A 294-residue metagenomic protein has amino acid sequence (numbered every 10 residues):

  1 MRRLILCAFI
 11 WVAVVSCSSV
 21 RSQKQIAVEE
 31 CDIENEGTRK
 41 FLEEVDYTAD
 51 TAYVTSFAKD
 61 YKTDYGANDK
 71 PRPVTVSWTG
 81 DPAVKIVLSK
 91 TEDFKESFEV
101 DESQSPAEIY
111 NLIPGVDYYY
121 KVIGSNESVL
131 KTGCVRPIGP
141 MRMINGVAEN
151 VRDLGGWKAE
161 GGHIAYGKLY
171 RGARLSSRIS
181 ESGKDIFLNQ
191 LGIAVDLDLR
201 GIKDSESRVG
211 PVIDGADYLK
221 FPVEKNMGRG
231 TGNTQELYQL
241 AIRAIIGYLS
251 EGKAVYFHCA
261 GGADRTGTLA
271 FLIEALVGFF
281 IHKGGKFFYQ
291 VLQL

Functional and structural regions predicted by a protein language model:
L4-V12: Sec-dependent N-terminal signal peptides
V14-S16: C-terminal motif of bacterial Sec signal peptides marking the signal peptidase cleavage site
S18-Y256, T268-L294: Cys-dependent protein tyrosine phosphatase-like superfamily
C259: Short cysteine clusters
G262: Glycine-rich, flexible loop motifs
R265: Conserved SAM/SAH-binding loop-helix junction of Class I S-adenosyl-L-methionine-dependent methyltransferases
